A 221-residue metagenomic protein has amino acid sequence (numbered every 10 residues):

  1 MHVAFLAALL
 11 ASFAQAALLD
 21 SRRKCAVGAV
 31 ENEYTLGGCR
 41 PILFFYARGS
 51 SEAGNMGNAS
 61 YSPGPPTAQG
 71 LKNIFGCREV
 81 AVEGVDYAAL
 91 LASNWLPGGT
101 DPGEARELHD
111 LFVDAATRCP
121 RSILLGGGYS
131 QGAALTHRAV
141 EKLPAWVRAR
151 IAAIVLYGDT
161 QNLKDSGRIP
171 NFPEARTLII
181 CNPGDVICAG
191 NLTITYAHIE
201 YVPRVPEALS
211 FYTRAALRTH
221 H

Functional and structural regions predicted by a protein language model:
M1-D20, H221: Fungal secretory targeting signals
L19-I123, I180-V205, F211-T219: Active-site catalytic motif of lipid deacylating hydrolases and related acyltransferases
G126-G132, T136: Gly/Ala-rich beta-loop-alpha elbow adjacent to hydrolase catalytic centers
H137-V140, K164-I169, N191-L192: A short secondary-structure junction signal
E141-A149: Conserved hydrolase catalytic core segment
V155-L163, N182-V186: Active-site nucleophile loop of the alpha/beta-hydrolase fold
G167-V186: Surface-exposed loop and adjacent secondary-structure segments within mature catalytic domains
